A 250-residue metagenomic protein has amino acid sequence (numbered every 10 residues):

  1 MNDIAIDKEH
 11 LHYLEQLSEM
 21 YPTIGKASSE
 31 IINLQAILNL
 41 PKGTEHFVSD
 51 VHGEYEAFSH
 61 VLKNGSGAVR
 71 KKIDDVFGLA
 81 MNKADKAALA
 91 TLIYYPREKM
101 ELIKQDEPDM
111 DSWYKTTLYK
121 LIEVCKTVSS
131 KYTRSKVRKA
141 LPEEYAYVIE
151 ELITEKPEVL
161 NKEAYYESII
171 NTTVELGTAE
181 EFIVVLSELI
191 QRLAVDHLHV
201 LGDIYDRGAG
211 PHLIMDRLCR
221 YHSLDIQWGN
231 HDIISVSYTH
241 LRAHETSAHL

Functional and structural regions predicted by a protein language model:
I6, E19-K131, P211: N-terminal low-complexity, Ser/Thr- and acidic-residue-enriched intrinsically disordered segments
E30-K42, S187-H197, G210-R220: A short acidic-Thr-Gly-centered motif at the start of a beta-strand
F47, V200, I226-Q227: Residue-level marker for buried hydrophobic side chains located in beta-strands that build the well-ordered beta-sheet
D50, D203, N230: Divalent metal-coordination and catalytic microenvironments
E54-Y55, D206-A209, H231-V236: Active-site environment of divalent metal-dependent phosphoester hydrolases
D74-M81, L224-Y238: A short, conserved beta-to-alpha structural element at the edge of catalytic cores that scaffolds binding
L102-S187: Low-complexity, highly charged intrinsically disordered N-terminal segments that act as targeting/localization
T239-A248: Conserved small/polar residues in nucleotide/adenosyl-binding loops
